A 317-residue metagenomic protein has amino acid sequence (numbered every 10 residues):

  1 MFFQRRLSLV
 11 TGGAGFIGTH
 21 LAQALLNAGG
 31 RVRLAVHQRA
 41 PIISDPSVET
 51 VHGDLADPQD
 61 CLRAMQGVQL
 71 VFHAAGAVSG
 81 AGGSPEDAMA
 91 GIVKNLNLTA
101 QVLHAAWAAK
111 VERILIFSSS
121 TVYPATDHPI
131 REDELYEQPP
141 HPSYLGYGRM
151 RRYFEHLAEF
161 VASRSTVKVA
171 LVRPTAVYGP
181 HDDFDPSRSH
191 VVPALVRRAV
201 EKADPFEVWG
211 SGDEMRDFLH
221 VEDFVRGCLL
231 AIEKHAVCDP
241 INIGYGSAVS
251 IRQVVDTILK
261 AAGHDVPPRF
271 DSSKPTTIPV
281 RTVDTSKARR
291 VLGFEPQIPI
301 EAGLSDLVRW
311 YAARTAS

Functional and structural regions predicted by a protein language model:
L7-A28: N-terminal Rossmann NAD(P)H-binding glycine-rich loop of SDR-like oxidoreductase domains
H52-K94, A105: NAD(P)H-binding glycine-rich loop region in Rossmannoid oxidoreductase-like domains and their noncatalytic homologs
E86, A90-L98, L145, R149-M150: Glycine-rich NAD(P)-binding loop of the Rossmann-fold in SDR/ketoreductase-type enzymes
A100-Y144, A170: Conserved Rossmann-fold NAD(P)-dependent oxidoreductase catalytic core, especially the SDR/UDP-sugar
V122-P124, L145-G146, R173-V191, M215: Flexible, glycine-rich beta-alpha linker
P142-R173, V196-K202: Active-site Tyr-X1-5-Lys
E201-S317: C-terminal substrate-binding subdomain of Rossmann-fold SDR/epimerase-dehydratase oxidoreductases
